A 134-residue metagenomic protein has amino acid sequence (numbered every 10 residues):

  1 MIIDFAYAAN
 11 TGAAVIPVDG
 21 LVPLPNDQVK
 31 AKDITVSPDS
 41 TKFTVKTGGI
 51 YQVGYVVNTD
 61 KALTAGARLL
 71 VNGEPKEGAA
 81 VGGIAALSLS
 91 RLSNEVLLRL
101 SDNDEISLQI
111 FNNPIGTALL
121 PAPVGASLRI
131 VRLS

Functional and structural regions predicted by a protein language model:
M1-S134: Extracellular jelly-roll beta-sandwich "head" domains, especially the C-terminal globular C1q domain
